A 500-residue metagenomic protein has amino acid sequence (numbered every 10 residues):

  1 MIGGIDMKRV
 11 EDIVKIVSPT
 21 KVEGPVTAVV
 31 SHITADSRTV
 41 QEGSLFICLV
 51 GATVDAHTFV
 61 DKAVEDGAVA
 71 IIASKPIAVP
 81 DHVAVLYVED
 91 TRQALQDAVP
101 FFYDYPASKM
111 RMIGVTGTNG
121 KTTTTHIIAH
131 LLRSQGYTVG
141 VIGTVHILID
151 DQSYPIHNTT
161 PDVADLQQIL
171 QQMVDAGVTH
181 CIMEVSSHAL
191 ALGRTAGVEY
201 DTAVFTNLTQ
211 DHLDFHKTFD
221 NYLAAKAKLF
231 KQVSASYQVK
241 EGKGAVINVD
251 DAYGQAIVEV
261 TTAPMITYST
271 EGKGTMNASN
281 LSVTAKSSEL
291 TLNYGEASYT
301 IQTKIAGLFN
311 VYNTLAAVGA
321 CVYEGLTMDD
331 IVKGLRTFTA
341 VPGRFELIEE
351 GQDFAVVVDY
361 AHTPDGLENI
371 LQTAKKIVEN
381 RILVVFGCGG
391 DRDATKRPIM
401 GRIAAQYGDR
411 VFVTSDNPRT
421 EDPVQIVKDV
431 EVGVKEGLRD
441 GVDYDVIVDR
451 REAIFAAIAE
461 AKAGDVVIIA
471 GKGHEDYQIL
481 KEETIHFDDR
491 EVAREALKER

Functional and structural regions predicted by a protein language model:
M1-P19, L45, G319-D329, K333-R336 (+3 more regions): ATP-dependent carboxylate-amine ligase
I2-D97, A252, G274-N277, Q302 (+3 more regions): N-terminal leader/targeting and accessory segments in enzymes
V14, L95-A245, Y253-T261, I377-V378: Phosphate-binding loop of NTP-binding sites
L45, A70, T202, G244 (+2 more regions): Well-ordered beta-strand positions
G51-T53, I77, S187-H188, Q210-D211 (+4 more regions): Short glycine-rich anion-binding loops that position phosphate/pyrophosphate groups of nucleotides and phosphorylated
V69-K75, A245-V249, V385-F386, R410-D416: Short internal beta-strands
A78-H82, T202-A355, G433-D440, D445: Acidic, Mg2+-coordinating active-site environments of NTP-dependent enzymes
V141, M183, A203, I247 (+3 more regions): Structural beta-sheet core signal
